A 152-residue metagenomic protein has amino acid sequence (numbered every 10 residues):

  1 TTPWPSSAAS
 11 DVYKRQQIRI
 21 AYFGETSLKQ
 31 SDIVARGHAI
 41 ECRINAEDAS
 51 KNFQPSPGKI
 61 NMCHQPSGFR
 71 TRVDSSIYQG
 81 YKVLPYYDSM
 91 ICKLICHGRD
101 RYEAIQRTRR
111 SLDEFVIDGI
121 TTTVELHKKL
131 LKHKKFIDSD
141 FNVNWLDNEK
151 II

Functional and structural regions predicted by a protein language model:
T1-A9, Y13: Single conserved hydrophobic/aromatic residue that forms the stacking wall/gate of nucleotide- or nucleobase-binding
S10-I152: Catalytic cores of soluble metabolic enzymes centered on carboxylation/carboxyl-transfer
